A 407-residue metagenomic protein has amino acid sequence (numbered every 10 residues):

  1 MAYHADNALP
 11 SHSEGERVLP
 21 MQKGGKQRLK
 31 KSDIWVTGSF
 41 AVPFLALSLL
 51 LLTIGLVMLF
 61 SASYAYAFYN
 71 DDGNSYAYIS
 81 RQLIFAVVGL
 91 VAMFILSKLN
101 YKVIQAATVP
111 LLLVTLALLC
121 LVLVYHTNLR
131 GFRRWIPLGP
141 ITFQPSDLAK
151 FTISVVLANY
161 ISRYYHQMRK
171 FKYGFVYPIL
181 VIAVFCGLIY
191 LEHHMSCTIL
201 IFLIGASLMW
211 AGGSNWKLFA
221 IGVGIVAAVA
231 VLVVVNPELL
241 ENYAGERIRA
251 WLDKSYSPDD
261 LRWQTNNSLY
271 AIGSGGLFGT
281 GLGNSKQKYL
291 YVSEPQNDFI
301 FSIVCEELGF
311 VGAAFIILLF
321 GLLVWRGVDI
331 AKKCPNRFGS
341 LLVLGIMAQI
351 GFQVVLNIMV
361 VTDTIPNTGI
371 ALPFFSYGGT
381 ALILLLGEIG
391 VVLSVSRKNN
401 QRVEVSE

Functional and structural regions predicted by a protein language model:
A2-L51, V57-E192, I358-P373, Y377 (+2 more regions): Membrane-helix boundary/helix-loop-helix interface segments in multi-pass membrane proteins
L56-L59, M93, S97, S154 (+7 more regions): Alpha-helical transmembrane segments of polytopic integral membrane proteins, especially the permease/helical cores
I84-A92, E307-V324: Hydrophobic alpha-helical transmembrane segments
V87, V109-L116, K172-L188, M195-N236: Hydrophobic alpha-helical segments of polytopic membrane proteins
L129, R133-W135, L218-F315, P335-G339: Hydrophobic, glycine- and aromatic-enriched re-entrant/interface helices and adjoining loop segments
D147, V155, Y173-P178, I201 (+4 more regions): Alpha-helical transmembrane segments of multi-pass membrane proteins, especially transporters and channels
I161, I199, I204-L218, K286-G312 (+1 more regions): Interfacial segments of multi-pass membrane proteins
D329-G369, F375: Loop-to-helix entry and N-terminal half of a specific, functionally important transmembrane alpha helix in multi-pass
